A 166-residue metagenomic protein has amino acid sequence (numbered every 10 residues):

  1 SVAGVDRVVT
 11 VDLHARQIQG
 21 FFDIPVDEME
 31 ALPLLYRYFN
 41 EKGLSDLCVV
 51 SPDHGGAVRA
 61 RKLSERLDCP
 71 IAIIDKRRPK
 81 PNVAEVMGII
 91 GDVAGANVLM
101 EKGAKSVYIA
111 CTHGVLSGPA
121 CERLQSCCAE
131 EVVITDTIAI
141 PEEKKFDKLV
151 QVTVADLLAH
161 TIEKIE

Functional and structural regions predicted by a protein language model:
S1-E166: PRPP-associated nucleotide enzymes
